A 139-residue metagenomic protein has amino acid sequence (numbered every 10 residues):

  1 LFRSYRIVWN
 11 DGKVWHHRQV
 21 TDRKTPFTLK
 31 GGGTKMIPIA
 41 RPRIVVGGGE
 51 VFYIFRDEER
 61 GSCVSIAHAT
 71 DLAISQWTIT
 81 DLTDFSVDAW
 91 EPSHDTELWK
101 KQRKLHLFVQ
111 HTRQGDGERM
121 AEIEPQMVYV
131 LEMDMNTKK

Functional and structural regions predicted by a protein language model:
L1-K139: Extracellular, repeat-based ectodomains that mediate carbohydrate processing or recognition
